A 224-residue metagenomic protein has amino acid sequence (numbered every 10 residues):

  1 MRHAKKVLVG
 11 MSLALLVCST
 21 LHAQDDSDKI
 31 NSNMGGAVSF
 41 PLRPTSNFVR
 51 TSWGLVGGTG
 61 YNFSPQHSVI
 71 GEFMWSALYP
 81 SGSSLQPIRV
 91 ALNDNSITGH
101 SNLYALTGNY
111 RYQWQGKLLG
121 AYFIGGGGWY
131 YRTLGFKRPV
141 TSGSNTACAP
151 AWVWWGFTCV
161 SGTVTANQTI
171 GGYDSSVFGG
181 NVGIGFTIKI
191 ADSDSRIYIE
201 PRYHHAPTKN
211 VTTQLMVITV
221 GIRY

Functional and structural regions predicted by a protein language model:
M1-D28: Cleavable N-terminal export/targeting peptides
A23-F63, V69, M216, R223: Short glycine/proline- and aromatic-enriched beta-strand/turn motifs that initiate or cap beta-hairpins
Q24, W53, G60-A147, A191 (+1 more regions): Gram-negative (and chloroplast) outer-membrane scaffold detector with strong preference for beta-barrel transmembrane
D26-S32, P65-V69, K117-F123, S176-F178 (+2 more regions): Outer-envelope beta-barrel architecture signal
D28-I30, V49-L55, H100-L106, L119 (+2 more regions): Residues that define the transmembrane beta-barrel architecture of outer-membrane proteins
G36-V38, L55-Y61, G108-Y112, G125-W129 (+3 more regions): Residues on the lipid-exposed face of transmembrane beta-strands in outer-membrane beta-barrel proteins
P41-T45, A91-T98, A166-G172, H204-T208: Extracellular loop and loop/strand-boundary signature of outer-membrane beta-barrel proteins
L78-P80, G185-Y224: Predominantly the C-terminal beta-signal and adjacent terminal strand-loop region of outer-membrane beta-barrel
